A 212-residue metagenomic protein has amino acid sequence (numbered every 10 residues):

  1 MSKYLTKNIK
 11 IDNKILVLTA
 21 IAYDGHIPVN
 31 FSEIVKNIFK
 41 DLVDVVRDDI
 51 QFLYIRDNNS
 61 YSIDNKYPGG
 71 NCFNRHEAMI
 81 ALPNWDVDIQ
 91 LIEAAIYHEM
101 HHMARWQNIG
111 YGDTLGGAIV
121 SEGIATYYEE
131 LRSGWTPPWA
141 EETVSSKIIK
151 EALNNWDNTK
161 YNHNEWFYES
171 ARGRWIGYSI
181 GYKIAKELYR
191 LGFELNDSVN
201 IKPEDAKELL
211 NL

Functional and structural regions predicted by a protein language model:
M1-N30: Non-catalytic architectural context of zinc metalloproteases
T19-H76: Auxiliary, metal-adjacent structural segments of Zn-dependent hydrolase domains
I80-A95, G116: Short pre-active-site segment immediately N-terminal to the catalytic Zn-binding motif
A94-Q107, T126: Active-site recognition of the HExxH zinc-binding catalytic motif
H98-H102, A152-Y161: Acidic-glycine-rich active-site phosphate/pyrophosphate-binding loop
L115-N155: Post-HExxH zinc-binding segment in Zn-dependent metallohydrolases
D157-L212: Pan-zinc metallopeptidase signature
